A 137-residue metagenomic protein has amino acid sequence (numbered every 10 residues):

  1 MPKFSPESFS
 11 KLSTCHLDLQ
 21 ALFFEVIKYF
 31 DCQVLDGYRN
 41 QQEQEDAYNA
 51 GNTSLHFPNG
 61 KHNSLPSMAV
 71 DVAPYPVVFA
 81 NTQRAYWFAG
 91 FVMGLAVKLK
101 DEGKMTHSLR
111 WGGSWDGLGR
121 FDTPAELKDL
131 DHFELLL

Functional and structural regions predicted by a protein language model:
M1-Q33: Active-site acidic/histidine clusters and adjacent loop/turn architecture that either coordinate catalytic ions
S10-S13, R39, P58, D116: Generic, ordered loop/turn and secondary-structure boundary motif
L22-Y29, A50, F91-E102: Structured segments of extracytoplasmic/periplasmic soluble domains in secreted or envelope-associated proteins
F23-N52, S114: Extended, low-complexity, intrinsically disordered C-terminal regulatory tails of eukaryotic serine/threonine kinases
G51-K61: Cytochrome P450 catalytic domain signature, combining two hallmark sequence patches
N59-L137: Catalytic cores and adjacent binding grooves of peptidoglycan-active enzymes
